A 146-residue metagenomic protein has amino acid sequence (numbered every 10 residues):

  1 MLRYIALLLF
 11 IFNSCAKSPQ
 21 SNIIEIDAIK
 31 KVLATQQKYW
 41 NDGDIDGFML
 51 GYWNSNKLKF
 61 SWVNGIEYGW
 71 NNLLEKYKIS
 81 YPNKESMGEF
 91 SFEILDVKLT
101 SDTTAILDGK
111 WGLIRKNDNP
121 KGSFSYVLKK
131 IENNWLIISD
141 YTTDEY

Functional and structural regions predicted by a protein language model:
L2, C15-G51, N72: Short, low-complexity N-terminal intrinsically disordered segments enriched in polar/charged residues
Y4-N13: Sec-dependent N-terminal signal peptides
Q36, F48-M49, L58, L73 (+2 more regions): Hydrophobic pocket/interface hotspot
N54, T100-S101, I131: Structural motif
K57-Y68, P82-E85: A short gly/proline-enriched turn/hairpin at secondary-structure junctions
N64, D96, G109-W111, Y126 (+1 more regions): A mature extracytoplasmic/lumenal domain signature
N72-K116: Surface-exposed, charged secondary-structure patches
K121-Y146: Short beta-strand edge/turn micro-motifs at domain boundaries
